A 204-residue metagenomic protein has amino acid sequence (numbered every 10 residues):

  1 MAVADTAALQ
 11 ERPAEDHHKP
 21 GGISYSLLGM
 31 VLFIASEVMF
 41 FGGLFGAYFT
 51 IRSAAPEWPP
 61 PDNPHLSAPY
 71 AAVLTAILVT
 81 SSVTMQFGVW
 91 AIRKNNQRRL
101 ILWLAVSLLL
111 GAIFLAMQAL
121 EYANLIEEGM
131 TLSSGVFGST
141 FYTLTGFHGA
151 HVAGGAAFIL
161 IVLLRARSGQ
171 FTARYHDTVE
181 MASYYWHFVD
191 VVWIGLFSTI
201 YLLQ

Functional and structural regions predicted by a protein language model:
M1-Q204: ...captures the hydrophobic TM-helix bundle architecture rather than a specific catalytic motif, and can also fire on
